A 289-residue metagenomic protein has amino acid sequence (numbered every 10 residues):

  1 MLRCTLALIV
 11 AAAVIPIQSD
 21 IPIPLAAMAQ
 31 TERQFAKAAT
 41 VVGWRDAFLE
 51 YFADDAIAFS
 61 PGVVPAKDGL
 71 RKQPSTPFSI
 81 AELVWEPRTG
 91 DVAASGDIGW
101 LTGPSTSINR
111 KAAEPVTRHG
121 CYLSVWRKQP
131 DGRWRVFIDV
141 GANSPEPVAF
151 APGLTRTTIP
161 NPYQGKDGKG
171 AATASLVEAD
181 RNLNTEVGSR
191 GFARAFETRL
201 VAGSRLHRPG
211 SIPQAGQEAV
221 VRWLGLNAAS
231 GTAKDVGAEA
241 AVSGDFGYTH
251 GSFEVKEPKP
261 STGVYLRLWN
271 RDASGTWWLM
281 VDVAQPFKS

Functional and structural regions predicted by a protein language model:
C4-A13: Sec-dependent N-terminal signal peptides
I15-R45, L49-Y51, S144-R194, T198: Short, low-complexity N-terminal intrinsically disordered segments enriched in polar/charged residues
L25-A29, G43-S95, V116-T117, G191-G244 (+1 more regions): A solvent-exposed, acidic/Ser-Thr-rich amphipathic alpha-helical stretch
F35, W85, I98-T102, L123-W126 (+6 more regions): Short, structured motif recognition centered on aromatic/hydrophobic residues
P74, P87-V92, S105-S107, C121-K128 (+5 more regions): Hydrophobic/aromatic beta-strand elements that line small-molecule binding cavities or substrate pockets in beta-rich
I108-R110, P145, K256, F287-S289: Sequence/structural signature of outer-membrane beta-barrel proteins
T117-T157, T262-K288: Short beta-strand edge/turn micro-motifs at domain boundaries
